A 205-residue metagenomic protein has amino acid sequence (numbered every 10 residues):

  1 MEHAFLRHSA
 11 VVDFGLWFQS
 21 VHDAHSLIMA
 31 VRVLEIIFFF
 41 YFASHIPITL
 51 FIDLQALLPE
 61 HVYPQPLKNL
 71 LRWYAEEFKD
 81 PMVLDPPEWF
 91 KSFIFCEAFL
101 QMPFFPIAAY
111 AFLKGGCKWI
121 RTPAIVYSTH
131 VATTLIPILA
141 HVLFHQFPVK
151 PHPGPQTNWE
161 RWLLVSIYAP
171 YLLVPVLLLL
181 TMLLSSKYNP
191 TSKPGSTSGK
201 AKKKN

Functional and structural regions predicted by a protein language model:
E2-V21, H25-M102: N-terminal helical submodule of small eukaryotic multi-pass membrane proteins
D13-F14, V31-P59, I94-N205: Eukaryotic polytopic
